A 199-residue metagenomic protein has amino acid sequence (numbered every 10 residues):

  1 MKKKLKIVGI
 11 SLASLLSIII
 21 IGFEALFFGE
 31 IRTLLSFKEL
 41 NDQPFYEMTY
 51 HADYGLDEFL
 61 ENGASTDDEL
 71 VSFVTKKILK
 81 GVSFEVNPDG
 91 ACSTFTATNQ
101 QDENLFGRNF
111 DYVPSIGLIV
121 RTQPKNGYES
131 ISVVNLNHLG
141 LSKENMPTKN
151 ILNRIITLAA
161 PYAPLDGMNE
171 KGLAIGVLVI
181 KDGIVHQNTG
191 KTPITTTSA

Functional and structural regions predicted by a protein language model:
M1-K4: Positively charged n-region of N-terminal signal peptides that target proteins for export
V8-L12, L16-A199: N-terminal mature-domain region immediately after signal-peptide cleavage in secreted/organellar precursors
